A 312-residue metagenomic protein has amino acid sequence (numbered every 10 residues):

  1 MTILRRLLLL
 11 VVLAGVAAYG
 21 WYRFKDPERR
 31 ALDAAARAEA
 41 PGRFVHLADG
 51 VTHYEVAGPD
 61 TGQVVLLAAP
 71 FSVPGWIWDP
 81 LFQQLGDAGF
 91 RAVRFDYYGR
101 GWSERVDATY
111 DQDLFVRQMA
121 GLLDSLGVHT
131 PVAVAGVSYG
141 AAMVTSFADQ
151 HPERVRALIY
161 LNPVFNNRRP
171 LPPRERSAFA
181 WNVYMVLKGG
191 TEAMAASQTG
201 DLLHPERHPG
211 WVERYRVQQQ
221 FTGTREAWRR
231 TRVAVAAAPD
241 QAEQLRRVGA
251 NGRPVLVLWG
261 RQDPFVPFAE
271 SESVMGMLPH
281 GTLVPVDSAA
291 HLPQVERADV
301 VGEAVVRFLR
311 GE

Functional and structural regions predicted by a protein language model:
M1-Q63, D87-F90, V128, R310-E312: Alpha/beta-hydrolase fold catalytic core
F24, P170-R174, K188-G249: Conserved alpha/beta-hydrolase catalytic His-Asp/Glu region
A57-W102: Conserved HGGG/HGGXW glycine-rich cap/lid loop of the alpha/beta-hydrolase fold
Y97-A135: Active-site loop/oxyanion-hole signature of alpha/beta-hydrolase fold enzymes
D149, L158-L187: Flexible "cap/lid" loop of the alpha/beta hydrolase fold
N251, V257-W259: Short beta-strand/loop motif that positions the catalytic acidic residue of the alpha/beta-hydrolase fold
Q262-V266: Acidic catalytic loop of the alpha/beta-hydrolase fold
G281-E312: Catalytic active-site module of serine/aspartate enzymes centered on a nucleophile-bearing elbow/loop
